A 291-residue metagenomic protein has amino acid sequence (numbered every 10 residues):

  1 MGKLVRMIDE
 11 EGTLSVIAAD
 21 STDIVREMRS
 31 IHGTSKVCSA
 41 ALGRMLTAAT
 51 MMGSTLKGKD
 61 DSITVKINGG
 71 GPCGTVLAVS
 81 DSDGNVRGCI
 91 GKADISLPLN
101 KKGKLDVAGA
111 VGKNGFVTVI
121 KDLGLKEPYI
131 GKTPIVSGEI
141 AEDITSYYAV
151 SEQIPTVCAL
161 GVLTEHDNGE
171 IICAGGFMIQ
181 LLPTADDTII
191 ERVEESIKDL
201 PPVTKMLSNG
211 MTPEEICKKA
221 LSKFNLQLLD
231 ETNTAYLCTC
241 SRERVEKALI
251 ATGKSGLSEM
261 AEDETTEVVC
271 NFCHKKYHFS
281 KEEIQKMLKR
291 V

Functional and structural regions predicted by a protein language model:
M1-D230: Interaction interfaces in information-processing and related assembly proteins
K198-V291: Cys/His-clustered metal-coordination modules, chiefly Zn-binding fingers
